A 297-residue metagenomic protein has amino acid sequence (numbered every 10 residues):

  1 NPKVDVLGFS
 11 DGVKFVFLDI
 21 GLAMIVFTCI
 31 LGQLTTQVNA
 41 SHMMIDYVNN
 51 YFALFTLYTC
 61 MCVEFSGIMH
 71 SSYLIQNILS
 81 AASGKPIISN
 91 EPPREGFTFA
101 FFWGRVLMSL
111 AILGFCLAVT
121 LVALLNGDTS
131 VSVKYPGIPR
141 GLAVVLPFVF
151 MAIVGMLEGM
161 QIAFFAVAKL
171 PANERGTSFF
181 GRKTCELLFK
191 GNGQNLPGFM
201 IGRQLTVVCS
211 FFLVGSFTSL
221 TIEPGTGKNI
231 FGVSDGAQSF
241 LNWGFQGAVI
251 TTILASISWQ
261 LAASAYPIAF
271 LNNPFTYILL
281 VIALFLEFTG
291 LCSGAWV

Functional and structural regions predicted by a protein language model:
N1-V297: Membrane-embedded alpha-helical segments of inner-membrane proteins
